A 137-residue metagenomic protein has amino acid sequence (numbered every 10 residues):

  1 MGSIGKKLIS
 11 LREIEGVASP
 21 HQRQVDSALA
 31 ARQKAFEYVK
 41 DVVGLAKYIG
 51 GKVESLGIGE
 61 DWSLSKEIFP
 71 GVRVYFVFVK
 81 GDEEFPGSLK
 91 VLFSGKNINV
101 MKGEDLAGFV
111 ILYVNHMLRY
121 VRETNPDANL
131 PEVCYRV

Functional and structural regions predicted by a protein language model:
K7-W62: Negatively charged, low-complexity tracts enriched in Asp/Glu with abundant Ser/Thr
A30-Q33, L64, I98-M101, D105: Conserved aromatic-histidine-acidic binding/catalytic patches
R32-V39, F85-K96, L118-T124: Short, surface-exposed, charge-dense and proline/glycine-enriched linear segments
K52-K80: Amphipathic, interaction-prone secondary-structure segments
V77-D105: Intrinsically disordered, low-complexity regulatory segments enriched in Ser/Thr/Pro and charged residues
G95-N125: A recognition module on extended beta-rich or small alphabeta surfaces enriched in W/G with H and D/E
T124-V137: Short, highly charged C-terminal tails/helix-capping segments
